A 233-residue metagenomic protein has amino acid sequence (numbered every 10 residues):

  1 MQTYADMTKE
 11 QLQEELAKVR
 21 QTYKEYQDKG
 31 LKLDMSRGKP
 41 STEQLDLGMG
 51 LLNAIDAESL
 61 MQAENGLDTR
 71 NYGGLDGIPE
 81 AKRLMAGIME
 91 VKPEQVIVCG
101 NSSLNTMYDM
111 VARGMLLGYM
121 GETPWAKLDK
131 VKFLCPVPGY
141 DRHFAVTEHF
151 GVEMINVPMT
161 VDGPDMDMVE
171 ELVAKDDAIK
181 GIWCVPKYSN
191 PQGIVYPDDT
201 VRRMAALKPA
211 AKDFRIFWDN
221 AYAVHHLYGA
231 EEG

Functional and structural regions predicted by a protein language model:
Q2-D76, A86-G87: N-terminal "arm"/small-domain region of PLP-dependent enzymes with the aminotransferase-like
L67-K212, A223-E232: Conserved core of the PLP fold type I
I216-F217: Residue-level marker for buried hydrophobic side chains located in beta-strands that build the well-ordered beta-sheet
N220: Walker B catalytic acidic pair
